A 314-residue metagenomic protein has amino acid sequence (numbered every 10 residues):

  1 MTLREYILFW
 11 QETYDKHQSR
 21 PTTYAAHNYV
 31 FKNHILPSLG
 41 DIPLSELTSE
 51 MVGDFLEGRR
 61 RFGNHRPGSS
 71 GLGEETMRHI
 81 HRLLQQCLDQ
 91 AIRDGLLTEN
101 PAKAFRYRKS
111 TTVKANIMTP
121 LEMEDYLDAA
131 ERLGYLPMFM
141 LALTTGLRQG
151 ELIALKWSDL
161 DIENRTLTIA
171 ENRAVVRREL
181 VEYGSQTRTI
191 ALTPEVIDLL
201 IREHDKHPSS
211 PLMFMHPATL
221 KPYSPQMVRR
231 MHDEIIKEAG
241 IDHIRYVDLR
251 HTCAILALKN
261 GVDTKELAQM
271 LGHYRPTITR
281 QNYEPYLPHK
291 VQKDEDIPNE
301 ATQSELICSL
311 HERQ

Functional and structural regions predicted by a protein language model:
L8-P21, K32-K114, D128-A129, E203 (+1 more regions): N-terminal core-binding DNA-recognition domain of tyrosine recombinases/integrases
L47, H79, P225, D242-N260 (+1 more regions): Short basic/aromatic active-site micro-motif
S70-E74, R78-I80, R93, L97-E99 (+5 more regions): Basic, Lys/Arg- and aromatic-enriched nucleic-acid-binding interface segment
R93, M140, T144-E151, M227 (+3 more regions): C-terminal catalytic core of tyrosine-transesterase DNA break-rejoin enzymes
D159-T166, V262-N282, I307-L310: Short, polar N-cap/turn motifs at the start of nucleic acid-interacting alpha helices
N164, V175-D198, R202, A218-T219 (+1 more regions): C-terminal secondary-structure termini that scaffold catalytic or DNA-interacting sites
N172, T193-I241: Active-site/catalytic core of tyrosine-dependent DNA strand-transfer enzymes
R173, L271-D296: Catalytic-site neighborhood detector that most strongly recognizes the C-terminal catalytic loop/helix of tyrosine
